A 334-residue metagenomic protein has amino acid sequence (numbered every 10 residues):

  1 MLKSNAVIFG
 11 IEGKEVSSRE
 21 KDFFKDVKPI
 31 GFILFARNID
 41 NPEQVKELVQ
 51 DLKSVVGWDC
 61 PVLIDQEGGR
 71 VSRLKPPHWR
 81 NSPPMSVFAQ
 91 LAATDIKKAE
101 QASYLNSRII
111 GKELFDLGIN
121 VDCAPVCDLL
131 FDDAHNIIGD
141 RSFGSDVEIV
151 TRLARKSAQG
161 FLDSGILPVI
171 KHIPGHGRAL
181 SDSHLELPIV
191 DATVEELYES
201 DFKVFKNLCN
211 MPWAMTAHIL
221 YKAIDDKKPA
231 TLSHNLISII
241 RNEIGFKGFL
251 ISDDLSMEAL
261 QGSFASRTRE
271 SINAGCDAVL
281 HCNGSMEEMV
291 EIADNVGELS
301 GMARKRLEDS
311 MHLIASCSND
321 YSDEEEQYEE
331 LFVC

Functional and structural regions predicted by a protein language model:
M1-I30, G262-C334: Preference for extracellular/luminal or secreted protein segments
M1-N5, E67-A92, C127-G139, V169-I189 (+1 more regions): N-terminal small/glycine-rich loop or linker at the start of catalytic domains across soluble metabolic enzymes
M1-V62, Q66-R80, C334: N-terminal hydrophobic targeting/anchoring segments and the immediately downstream early-domain regions of hydrolases
N5-V16, M85-L105, E186-E199, S256-G262: Active-site mouth loops of central-metabolism enzymes
F9, R37-V55, C60, R155-L162 (+3 more regions): Second-shell residues forming the walls of enzyme active-site clefts
P29-R37, N120-V126, D277-V279: Divalent metal-dependent hydrolysis catalytic cores, especially in the metallo-beta-lactamase
D40-K46, A92-K112, S145-L153, E195-Y198: Glycine-rich anion/phosphate-binding loops
V55-P83, S103-L130, V150, A158-P174: Glycine-rich, aromatic-flanked loop segments that form ligand/cofactor-binding clefts across common enzyme folds
